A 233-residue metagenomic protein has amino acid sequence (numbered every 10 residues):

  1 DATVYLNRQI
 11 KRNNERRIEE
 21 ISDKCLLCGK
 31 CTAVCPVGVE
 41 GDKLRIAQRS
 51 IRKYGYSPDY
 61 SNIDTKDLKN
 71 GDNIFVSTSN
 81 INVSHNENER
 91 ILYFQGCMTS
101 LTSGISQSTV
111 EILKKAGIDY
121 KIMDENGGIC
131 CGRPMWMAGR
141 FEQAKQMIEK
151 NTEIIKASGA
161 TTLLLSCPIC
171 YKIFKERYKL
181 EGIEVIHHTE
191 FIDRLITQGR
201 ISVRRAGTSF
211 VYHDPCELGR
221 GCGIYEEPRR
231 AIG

Functional and structural regions predicted by a protein language model:
A2-S166, Y171-I173, R177-Y178: Iron-sulfur-cluster electron-transfer modules
N88-R90, G159-A160, G182, V203-S209: A general structural motif
C97-M98, T189, C216: Short, flexible loop/turn elements at secondary-structure junctions
S106-T109, R177-E181, R200-I201, Y225-P228: Short, glycine/charged-enriched secondary-structure capping and boundary segments
I112, I154, R194-L195, A231: Residues within well-ordered alpha helices
C170-K172, F191-R194, E217-R220: Short, catalytically relevant binding-site loops at active-site mouths
G182-A206: Short, flexible loop segments at boundaries between secondary-structure elements
T197-G233: Redox cofactor-anchoring modules in respiratory/redox and cofactor-processing assemblies
